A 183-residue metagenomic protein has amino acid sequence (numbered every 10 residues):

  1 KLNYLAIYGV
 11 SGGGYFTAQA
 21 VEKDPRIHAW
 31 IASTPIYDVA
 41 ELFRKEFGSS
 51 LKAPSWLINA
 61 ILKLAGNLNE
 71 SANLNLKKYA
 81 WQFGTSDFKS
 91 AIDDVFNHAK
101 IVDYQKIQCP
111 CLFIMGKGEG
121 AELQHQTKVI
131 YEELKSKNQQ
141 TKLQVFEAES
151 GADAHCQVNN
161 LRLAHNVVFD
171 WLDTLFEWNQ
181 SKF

Functional and structural regions predicted by a protein language model:
L2-S11: Alpha/beta-hydrolase fold nucleophile elbow
E22-A91, I114: Hydrolase active-site cap/lid region
T85-D103: Active-site nucleophile elbow and catalytic-triad environment of alpha/beta-hydrolase enzymes
I107-Q108, F113-M115: Short beta-strand/loop motif that positions the catalytic acidic residue of the alpha/beta-hydrolase fold
C109, L123-E133: Short alpha-helix in the alpha/beta-hydrolase fold that links the catalytic acid
K117-E122: Acidic catalytic loop of the alpha/beta-hydrolase fold
Y131-D153: Catalytic histidine neighborhood in serine/cysteine hydrolases with alpha/beta-hydrolase-type architecture
A154-F183: Catalytic active-site module of serine/aspartate enzymes centered on a nucleophile-bearing elbow/loop
